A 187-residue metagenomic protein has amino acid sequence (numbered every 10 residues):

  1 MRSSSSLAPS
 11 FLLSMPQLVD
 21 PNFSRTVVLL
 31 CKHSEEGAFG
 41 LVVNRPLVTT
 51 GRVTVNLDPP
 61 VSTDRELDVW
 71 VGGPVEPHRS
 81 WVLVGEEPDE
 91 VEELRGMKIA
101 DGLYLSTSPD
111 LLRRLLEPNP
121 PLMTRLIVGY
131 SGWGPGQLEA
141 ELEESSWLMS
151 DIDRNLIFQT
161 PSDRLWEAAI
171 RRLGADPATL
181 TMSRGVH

Functional and structural regions predicted by a protein language model:
M1-H187: A short aromatic-anchored loop/beta-hairpin motif
